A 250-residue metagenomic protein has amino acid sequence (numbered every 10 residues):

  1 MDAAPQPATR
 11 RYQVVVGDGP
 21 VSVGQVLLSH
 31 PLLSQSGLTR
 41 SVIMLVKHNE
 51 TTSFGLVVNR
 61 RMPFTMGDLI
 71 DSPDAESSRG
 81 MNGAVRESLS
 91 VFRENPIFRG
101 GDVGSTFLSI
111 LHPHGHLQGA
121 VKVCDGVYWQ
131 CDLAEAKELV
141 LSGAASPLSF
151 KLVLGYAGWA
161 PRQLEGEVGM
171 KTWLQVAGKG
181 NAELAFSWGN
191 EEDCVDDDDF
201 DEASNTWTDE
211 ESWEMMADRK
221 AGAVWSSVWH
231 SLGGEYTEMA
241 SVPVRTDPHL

Functional and structural regions predicted by a protein language model:
M1-L250: A short aromatic-anchored loop/beta-hairpin motif
